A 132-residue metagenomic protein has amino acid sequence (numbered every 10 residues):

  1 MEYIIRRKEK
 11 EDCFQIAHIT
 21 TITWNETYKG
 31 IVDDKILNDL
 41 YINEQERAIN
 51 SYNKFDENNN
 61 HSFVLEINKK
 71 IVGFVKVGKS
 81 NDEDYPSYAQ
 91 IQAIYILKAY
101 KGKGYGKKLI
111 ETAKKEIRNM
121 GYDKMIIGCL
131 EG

Functional and structural regions predicted by a protein language model:
Y3, R7-C13, H18-A99, I110-T112 (+2 more regions): Acetyl-CoA-dependent GNAT
I96, C129-L130: Aromatic-flanked redox-active Cys/Sec active sites in thiol-based oxidoreductases, especially the WC-centered
G104: Conserved G/P- and acidic residue-centered "switch" motifs that form tight phosphate/ATP-binding loops in soluble
I110, E131-G132: Short glycine/proline-centered loop/turn elements that form peptide/ligand docking sites
I117-C129: Conserved GNAT acetyl-CoA-binding A-motif
